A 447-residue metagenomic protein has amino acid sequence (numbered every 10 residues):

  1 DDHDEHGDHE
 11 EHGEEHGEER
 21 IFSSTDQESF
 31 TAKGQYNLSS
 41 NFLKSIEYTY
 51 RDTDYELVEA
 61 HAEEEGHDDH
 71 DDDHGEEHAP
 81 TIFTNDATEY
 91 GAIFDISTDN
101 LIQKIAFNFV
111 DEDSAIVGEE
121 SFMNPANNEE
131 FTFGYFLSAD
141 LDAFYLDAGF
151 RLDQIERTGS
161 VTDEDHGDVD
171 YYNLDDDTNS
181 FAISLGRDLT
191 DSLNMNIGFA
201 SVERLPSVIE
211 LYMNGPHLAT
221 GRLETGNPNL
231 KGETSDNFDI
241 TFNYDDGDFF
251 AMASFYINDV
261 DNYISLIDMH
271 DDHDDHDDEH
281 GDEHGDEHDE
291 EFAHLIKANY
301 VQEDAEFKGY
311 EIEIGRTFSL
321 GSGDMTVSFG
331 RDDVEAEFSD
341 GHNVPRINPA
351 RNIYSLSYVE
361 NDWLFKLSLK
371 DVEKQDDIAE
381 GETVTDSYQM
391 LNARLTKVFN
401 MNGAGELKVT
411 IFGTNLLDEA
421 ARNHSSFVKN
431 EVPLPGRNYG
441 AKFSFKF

Functional and structural regions predicted by a protein language model:
D1-F30, S40, L57: Periplasmic-side early beta-strands and strand-to-turn transitions of outer-membrane beta-barrels
D4, E18-R20, K33, T49 (+9 more regions): Outer-membrane beta-barrel translocator domains and adjoining extracellular loop/strand segments of Gram-negative
R20-D26, H78-A87, S121-E129, D168-D177 (+5 more regions): Replace "Gram-negative outer membrane beta-barrel proteins" with "bacterial and organellar outer membrane beta-barrel
T25-D188, N194-N196, A200, M252-F255 (+2 more regions): Face-selective signature of the C-terminal outer-membrane beta-barrel domain
D54, Q154-D168, N173, D191-F238 (+4 more regions): Surface-exposed extracellular loop regions of Gram-negative outer-membrane beta-barrel proteins, predominantly
G75-I93, G134, T225-K231, N237 (+2 more regions): Outer membrane beta-barrel strand-and-loop segments of large Gram-negative receptors, especially TonB-dependent
L141, Y256-V260, E283-I378, L417: Gram-negative outer-membrane beta-barrel transporters
T241, L434-F447: Outer-membrane beta-barrel "beta-signal"
